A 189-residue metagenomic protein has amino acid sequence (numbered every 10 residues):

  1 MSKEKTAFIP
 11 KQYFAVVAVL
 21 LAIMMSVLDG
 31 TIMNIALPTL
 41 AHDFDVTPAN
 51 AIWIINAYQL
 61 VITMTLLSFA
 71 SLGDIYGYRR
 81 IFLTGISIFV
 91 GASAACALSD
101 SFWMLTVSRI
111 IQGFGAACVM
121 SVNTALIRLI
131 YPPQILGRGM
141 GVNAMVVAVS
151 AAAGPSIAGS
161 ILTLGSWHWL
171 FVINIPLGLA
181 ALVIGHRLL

Functional and structural regions predicted by a protein language model:
S2-R187: Transmembrane-helix bundle of Major Facilitator Superfamily
